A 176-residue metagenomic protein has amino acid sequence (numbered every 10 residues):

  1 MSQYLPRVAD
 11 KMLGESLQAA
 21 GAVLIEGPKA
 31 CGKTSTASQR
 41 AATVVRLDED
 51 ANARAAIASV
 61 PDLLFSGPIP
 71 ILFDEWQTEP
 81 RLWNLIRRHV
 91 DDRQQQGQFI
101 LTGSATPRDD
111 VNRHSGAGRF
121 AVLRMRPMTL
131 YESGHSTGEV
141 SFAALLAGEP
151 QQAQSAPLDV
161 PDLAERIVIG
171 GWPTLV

Functional and structural regions predicted by a protein language model:
M1-G14: N-terminal pre-Walker A segment at the start of P-loop NTPase domains
I25: Hydrophobic anchor at the beta1->P-loop junction of P-loop NTPases
P28: P-loop (Walker A) phosphate-binding loop of NTP-binding proteins
K33-T34: Conserved lysine of the Walker
A37-S38: Post-Walker A alpha-helix
V45-A55: A short hydrophobic beta-strand->loop->alpha-helix junction that borders the nucleotide-binding pocket of P-loop NTPases
A55-I100: Conserved nucleotide-sensing/catalytic segment adjacent to the nucleotide-binding pocket in NTP-handling enzymes
S104, D110-V176: Interdomain motor-coupling "hinge/lid" segment immediately C-terminal to the ATP-binding subdomain of NTP-driven enzymes
